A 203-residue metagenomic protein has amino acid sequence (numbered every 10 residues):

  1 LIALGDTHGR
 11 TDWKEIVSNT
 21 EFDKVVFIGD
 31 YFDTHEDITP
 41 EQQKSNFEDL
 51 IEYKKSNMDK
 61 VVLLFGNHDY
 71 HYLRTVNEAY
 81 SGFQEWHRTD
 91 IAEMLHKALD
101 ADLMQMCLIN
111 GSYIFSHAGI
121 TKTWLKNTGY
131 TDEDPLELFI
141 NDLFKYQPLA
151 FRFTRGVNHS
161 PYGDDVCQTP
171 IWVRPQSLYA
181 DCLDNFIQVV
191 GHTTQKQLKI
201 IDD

Functional and structural regions predicted by a protein language model:
L1-H8, S112-G119, D203: Active-site-proximal beta-strand elements of phosphoester/diester hydrolases
A3, V26-I28, F115, V189-V190: Structural motif
L4, G9-L99: Core catalytic region of metal-dependent phosphoesterases/phosphodiesterases, especially metallo-beta-lactamase-like
S18-E21, S56-M58, I109, Y179-N185 (+1 more regions): Flexible, charged surface loops at secondary-structure boundaries
T34-E36, Y70-R74, S116, K122-K126 (+1 more regions): Short catalytic/ligand-binding loop motif for oxyanion handling, primarily in non-cytosolic enzymes, centered on
N57-K60, M94-L103, G111, D184 (+1 more regions): A short helix-to-beta-strand connector/capping loop
W86-D90, M104-D184: Active-site-proximal loop/helix segment associated with metal-binding centers of metalloenzymes
V173-D203: Conserved beta-sheet core of the metallophosphoesterase superfamily
